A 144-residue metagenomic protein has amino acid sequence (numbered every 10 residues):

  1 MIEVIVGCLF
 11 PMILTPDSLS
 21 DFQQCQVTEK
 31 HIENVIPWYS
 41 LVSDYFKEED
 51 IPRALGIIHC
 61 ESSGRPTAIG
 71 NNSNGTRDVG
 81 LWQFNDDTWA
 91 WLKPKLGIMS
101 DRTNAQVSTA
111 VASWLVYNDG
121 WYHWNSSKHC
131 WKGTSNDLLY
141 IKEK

Functional and structural regions predicted by a protein language model:
I2-G64: Export/targeting segments at the very N-terminus of extracytoplasmic proteins
C25-H31, L41-Y45, T67, N71-N72 (+2 more regions): Second-shell loop/turn segments in exported
H31-P37, T134-K144: Extracellular/mature segments of secreted proteins
A54-H59, G80-Q83, W114-L115: Structural recognition of the beta-strand scaffold that forms the well-ordered cores of secreted hydrolase catalytic
S62-I69, D119-W124, D137-E143: Secretory-pathway/luminal and periplasmic proteins that interact with or process carbohydrate-rich
S62-P66, D87-W91, V116: Solvent-exposed loop/turn segments at secondary-structure junctions within structured extracellular/periplasmic domains
N74-P94: Substrate-binding/active-site groove segments that recognize and process beta-1,4-linked N-acetyl-hexosamine
V107-Y122: Short, compact, well-ordered microdomains
